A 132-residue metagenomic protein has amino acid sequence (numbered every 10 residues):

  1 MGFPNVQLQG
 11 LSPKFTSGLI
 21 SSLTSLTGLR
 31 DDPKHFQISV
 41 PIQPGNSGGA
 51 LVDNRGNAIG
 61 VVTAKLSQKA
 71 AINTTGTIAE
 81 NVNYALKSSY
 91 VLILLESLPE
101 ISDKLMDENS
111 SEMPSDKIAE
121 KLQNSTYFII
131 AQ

Functional and structural regions predicted by a protein language model:
M1-K34, Q43-N46, V62-N73: Flexible, gly/ser-rich surface segments that form the specificity/activation loops bordering the active-site cleft
L8, S12, I42-Q43, V82-L86 (+1 more regions): Extracytoplasmic/periplasmic, Sec-exported soluble proteins
I20, I38, G49-L51, G56 (+2 more regions): Terminal peptide-recognition signature
D31-K34, S39, G76-T77, E108-N109: Mixed-charge, polar/low-complexity N-terminal
P33-D53, N81-N83: Gly/Ser-rich catalytic serine loop of serine hydrolases
N57-I130: C-terminal subregion of chymotrypsin/trypsin-like serine protease catalytic domains
